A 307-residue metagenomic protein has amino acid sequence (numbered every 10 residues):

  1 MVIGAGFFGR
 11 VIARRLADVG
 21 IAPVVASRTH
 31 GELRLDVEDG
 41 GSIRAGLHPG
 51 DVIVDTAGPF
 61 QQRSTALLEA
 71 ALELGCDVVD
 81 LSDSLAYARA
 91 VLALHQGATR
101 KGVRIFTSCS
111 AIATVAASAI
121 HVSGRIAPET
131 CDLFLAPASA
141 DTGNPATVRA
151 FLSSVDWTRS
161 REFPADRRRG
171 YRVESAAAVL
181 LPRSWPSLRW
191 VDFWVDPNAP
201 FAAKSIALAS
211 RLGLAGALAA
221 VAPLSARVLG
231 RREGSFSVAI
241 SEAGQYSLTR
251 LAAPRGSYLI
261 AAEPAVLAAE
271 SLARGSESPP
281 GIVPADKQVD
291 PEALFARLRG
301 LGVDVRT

Functional and structural regions predicted by a protein language model:
M1-G4: Conserved N-terminal Rossmann-fold NAD(P)-binding element of oxidoreductases
G9, R15-D18, G124-T307: C-terminal catalytic/substrate-binding lobe primarily of soluble NAD(P)-dependent oxidoreductases
A13, I43, L67-L68, A265: Generic hydrophobic/aromatic pocket-lining and core-packing "Φ" positions
I21-R34: NAD(P)-binding Rossmann-fold cofactor-contacting core
R28, V37, D83: Active-site loop/turn elements of alpha/beta-hydrolase fold enzymes, especially the short glycine-/histidine-rich
E32-R34, A88-L92, K204: Short, charged, surface-exposed secondary-structure boundary motifs
L35-Q62: Conserved Rossmann-fold cofactor-binding substructure of NAD(P)-dependent oxidoreductases
F60-W157, L180: Glycine-/Pro-rich loop/turn segments that contact NAD(P) or position catalytic residues in Rossmann-like domains
